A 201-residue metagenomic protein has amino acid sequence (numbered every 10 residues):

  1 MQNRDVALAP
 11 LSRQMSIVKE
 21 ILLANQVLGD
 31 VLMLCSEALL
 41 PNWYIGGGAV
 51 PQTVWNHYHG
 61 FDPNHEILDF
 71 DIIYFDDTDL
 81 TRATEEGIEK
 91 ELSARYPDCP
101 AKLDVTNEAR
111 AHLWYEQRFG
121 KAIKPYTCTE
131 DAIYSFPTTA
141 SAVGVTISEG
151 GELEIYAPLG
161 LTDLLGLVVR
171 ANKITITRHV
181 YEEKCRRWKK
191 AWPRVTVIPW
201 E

Functional and structural regions predicted by a protein language model:
M1-E201: Catalytic cores of the polymerase beta-like nucleotidyltransferase superfamily and closely associated nucleotide
